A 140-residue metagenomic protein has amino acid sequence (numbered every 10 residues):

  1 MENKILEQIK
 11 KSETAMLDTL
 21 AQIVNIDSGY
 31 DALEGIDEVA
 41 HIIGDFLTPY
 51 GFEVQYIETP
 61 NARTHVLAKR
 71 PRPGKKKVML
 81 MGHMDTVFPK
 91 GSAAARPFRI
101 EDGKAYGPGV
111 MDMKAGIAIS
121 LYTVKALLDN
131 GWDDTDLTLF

Functional and structural regions predicted by a protein language model:
E2-P108, L128-D134: Acidic/His- and Gly-rich active-site-bordering loop/insert found across diverse amide/peptide-bond hydrolases
K114, A118-F140: Acidic/histidine-rich catalytic neighborhood of metal-dependent amide-processing enzymes
